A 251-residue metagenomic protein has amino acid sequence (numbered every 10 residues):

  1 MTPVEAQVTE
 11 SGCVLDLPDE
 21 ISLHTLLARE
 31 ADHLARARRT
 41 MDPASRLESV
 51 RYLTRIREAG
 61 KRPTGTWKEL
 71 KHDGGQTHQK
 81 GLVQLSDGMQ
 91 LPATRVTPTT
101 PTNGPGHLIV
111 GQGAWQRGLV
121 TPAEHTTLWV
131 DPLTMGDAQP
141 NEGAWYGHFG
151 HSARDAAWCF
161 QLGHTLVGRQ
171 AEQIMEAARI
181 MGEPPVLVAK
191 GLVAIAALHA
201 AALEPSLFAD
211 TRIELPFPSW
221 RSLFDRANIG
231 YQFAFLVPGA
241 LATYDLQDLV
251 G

Functional and structural regions predicted by a protein language model:
M1-P105, G113-T126, L133-R179, P205-D210 (+1 more regions): Alpha/beta-hydrolase-fold serine-hydrolase catalytic core, especially in secreted/extracellular enzymes
P105-H107, V186: Structural motif
Q112, K190, P216: Cofactor-binding loop segments of dinucleotide-utilizing enzymes, especially the Rossmann-like FAD- and NAD(P)+-binding
M181-G191: Alpha/beta-hydrolase fold nucleophile elbow
V193-I195: Catalytic nucleophile loop
A197-A201: Short helix immediately C-terminal to the catalytic nucleophile in hydrolase catalytic domains
R212-E214: A short, hydrophobic beta-strand element of the alpha/beta-hydrolase
